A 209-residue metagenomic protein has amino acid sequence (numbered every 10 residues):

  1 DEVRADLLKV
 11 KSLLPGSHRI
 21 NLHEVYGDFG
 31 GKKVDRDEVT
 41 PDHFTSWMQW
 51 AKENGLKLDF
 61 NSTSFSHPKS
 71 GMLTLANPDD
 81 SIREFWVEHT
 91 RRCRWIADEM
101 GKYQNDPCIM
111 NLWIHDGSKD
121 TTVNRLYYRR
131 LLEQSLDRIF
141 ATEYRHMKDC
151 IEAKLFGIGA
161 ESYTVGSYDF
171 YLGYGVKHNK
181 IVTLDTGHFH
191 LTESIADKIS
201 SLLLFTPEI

Functional and structural regions predicted by a protein language model:
D1-Y26, W50: Catalytic domains of carbohydrate-active enzymes, especially glycoside hydrolases
R4-L8, C93-D98, Q134-D137, I199 (+1 more regions): Short, well-ordered amphipathic alpha-helices
I20-T40: Glycine-rich, proline-tolerant flexible connector loops at the mouths of alpha/beta enzymes
H23, N61, H188: Histidine-centered active-site/metal-ligand motif
D37-D59, T63-I181: Active-site acidic/histidine proton-transfer and metal-coordination neighborhood in alpha/beta enzyme cores
L155-G157, H188-L191: Short, catalytically relevant binding-site loops at active-site mouths
H190-I209: A short alpha/beta connector and helix-capping loop motif
